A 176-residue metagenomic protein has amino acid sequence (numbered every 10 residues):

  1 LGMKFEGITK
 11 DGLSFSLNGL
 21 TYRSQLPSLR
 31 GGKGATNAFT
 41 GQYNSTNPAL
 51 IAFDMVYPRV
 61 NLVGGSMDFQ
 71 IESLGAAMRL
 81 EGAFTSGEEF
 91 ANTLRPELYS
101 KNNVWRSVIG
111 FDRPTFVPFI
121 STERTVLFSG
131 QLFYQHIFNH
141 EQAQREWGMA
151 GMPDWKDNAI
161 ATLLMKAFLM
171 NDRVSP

Functional and structural regions predicted by a protein language model:
L1-L26: Aromatic- and glycine-enriched pocket-lining scaffold segments that form the walls of small-molecule binding clefts
M3-G7, L17, G65-F69, L80 (+2 more regions): Residues on the lipid-exposed face of transmembrane beta-strands in outer-membrane beta-barrel proteins
I8-S14, F69-A77, F116-V126, M170-S175: Short loop/turn motifs that connect adjacent beta-strands in outer-membrane beta-barrel proteins
L17-T21, L80-F84, V126-Y134, A167 (+1 more regions): Transmembrane beta-barrel strands of outer-membrane/channel proteins
L20-L26, T85-E89, F116, F133-N139: Structural signature of outer-membrane beta-barrel domains
S28-G34, F90-E97, N139-W147, P176: Outer-membrane beta-barrel translocator domains and adjoining extracellular loop/strand segments of Gram-negative
A49-F53, N92-K101, W147-M152: Extracellular loop and loop/strand-boundary signature of outer-membrane beta-barrel proteins
R59-V63, K101-S107, W155-A161: Residues that define the transmembrane beta-barrel architecture of outer-membrane proteins
